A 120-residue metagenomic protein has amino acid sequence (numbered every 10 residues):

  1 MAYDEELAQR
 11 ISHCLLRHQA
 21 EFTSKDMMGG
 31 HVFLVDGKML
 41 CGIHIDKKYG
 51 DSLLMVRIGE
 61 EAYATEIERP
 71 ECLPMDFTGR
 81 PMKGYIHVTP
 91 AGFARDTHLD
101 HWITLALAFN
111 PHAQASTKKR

Functional and structural regions predicted by a protein language model:
M1-R120: Charge-dense, helix-prone N-terminal extensions
